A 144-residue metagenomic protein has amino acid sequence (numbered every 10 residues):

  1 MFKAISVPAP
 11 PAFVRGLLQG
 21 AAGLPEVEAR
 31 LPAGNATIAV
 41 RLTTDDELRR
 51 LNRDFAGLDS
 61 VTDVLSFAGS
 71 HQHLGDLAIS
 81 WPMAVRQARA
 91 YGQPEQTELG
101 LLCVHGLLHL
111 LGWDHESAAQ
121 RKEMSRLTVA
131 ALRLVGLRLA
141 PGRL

Functional and structural regions predicted by a protein language model:
M1-G100, L108-L144: An acidic/histidine-cluster motif and surrounding catalytic segment that typifies divalent-metal-assisted enzyme active
